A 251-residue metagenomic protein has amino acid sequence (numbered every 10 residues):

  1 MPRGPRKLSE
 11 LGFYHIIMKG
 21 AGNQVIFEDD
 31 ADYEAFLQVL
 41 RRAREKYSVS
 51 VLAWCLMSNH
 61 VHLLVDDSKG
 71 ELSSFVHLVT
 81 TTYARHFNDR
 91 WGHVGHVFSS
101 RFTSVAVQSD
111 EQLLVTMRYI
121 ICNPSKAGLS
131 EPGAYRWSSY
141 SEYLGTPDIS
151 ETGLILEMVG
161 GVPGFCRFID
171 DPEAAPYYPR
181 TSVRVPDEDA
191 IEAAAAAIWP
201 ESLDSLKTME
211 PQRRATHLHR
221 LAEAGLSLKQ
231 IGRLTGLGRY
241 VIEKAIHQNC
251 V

Functional and structural regions predicted by a protein language model:
M1-A53, D66-V251: Short Pro-Cys-Gly-centered "Cys-loop" motif that presents a nucleophilic cysteine in a tight turn
L56-H60: Short Gly/Ser/Thr- and Asp/Glu-enriched loop/turn motifs at secondary-structure junctions
